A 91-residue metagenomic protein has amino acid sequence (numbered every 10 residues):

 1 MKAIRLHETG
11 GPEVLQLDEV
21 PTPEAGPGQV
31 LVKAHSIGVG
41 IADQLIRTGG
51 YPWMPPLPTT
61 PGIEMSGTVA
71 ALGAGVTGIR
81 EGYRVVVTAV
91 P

Functional and structural regions predicted by a protein language model:
M1-K2: Extreme N-terminal starter segment of soluble prokaryotic enzymes
R5-E8, T48, V69: Residue-level signal for short segments within beta-strands and strand-turn junctions of well-structured beta-sheet
G10-L17, I41-A42: Short N-terminal binding/cap micro-motifs at the start of the first secondary-structure element
P21-G38, G50-P91: Glycine-rich beta-strand-centered segment in the early N-terminal region that forms part of a ligand/cofactor-binding
A42-T48: Cytochrome P450 core scaffold surrounding the K-helix E-X-X-R motif and the conserved "meander" helix-loop region
